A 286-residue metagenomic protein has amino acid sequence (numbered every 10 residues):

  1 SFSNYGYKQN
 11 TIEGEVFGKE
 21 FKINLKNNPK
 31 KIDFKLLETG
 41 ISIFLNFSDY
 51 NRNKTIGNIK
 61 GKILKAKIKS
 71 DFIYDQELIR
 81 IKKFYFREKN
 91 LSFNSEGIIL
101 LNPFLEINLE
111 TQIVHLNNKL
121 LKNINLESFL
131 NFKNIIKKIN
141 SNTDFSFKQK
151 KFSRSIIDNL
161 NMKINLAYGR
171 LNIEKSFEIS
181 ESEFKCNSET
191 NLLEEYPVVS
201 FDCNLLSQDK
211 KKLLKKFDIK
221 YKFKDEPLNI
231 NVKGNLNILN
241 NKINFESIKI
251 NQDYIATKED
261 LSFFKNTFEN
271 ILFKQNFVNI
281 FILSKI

Functional and structural regions predicted by a protein language model:
S1-S180, F184-I286: Membrane-proximal interfacial segments on either side of biological membranes
